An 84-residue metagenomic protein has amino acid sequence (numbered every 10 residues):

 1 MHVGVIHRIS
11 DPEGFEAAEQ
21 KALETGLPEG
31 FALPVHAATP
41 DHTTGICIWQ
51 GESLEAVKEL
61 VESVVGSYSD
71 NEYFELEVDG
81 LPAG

Functional and structural regions predicted by a protein language model:
M1-E62, G66-S69, E75-G84: Short S/T/G/P-rich N-terminal loop/turn motif that feeds into the first structured element of a domain
